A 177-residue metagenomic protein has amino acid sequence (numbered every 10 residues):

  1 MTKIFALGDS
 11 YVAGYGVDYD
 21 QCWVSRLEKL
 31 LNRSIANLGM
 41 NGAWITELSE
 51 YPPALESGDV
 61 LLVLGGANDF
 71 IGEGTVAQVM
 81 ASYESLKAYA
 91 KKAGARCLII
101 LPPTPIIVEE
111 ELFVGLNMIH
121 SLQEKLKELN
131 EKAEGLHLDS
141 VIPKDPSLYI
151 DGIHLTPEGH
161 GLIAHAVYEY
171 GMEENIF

Functional and structural regions predicted by a protein language model:
M1-N41, E50-S57, G161: Serine-esterase "nucleophile elbow" of acetyl-processing enzymes
L30, S49-F177: Alpha-helical cap/lid subdomain in secreted, periplasmic, or secretory-pathway luminal O-acyl-processing enzymes
N41-G42, Q78: A short linear-motif detector with a strong N-terminal bias
I45-E47: Catalytic histidine-centered segment of alpha/beta-hydrolase-like enzymes
